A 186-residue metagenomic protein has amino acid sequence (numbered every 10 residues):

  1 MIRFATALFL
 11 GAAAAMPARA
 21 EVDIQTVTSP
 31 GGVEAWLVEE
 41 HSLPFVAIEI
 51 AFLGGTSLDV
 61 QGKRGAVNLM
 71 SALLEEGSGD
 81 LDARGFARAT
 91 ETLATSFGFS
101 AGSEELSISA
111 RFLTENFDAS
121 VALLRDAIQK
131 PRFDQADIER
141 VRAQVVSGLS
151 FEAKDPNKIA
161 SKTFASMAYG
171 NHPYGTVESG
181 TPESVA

Functional and structural regions predicted by a protein language model:
R3-A14: Bacterial N-terminal signal peptides
M16-A20: Sec/Tat signal peptide C-region and signal peptidase I cleavage site
E21-A51: Mature N-terminal segment immediately following signal peptide/propeptide cleavage in secreted/periplasmic
I24, E49-T114, K154, T176-S179: M16/MPP (pitrilysin/insulinase) zinc-metallopeptidase core fold and M16-derived inactive scaffolds
G32, I50, N68, I108 (+3 more regions): Divalent metal-coordination and catalytic microenvironments
E76-D80, R111-Q144: M16/insulysin-pitrilysin zinc metalloprotease superfamily fold
V145-E152: Short, conserved secondary-structure transition motifs
E152-A186: Scaffold signal of the M16-like zinc-metallopeptidase fold and its non-catalytic homologs
